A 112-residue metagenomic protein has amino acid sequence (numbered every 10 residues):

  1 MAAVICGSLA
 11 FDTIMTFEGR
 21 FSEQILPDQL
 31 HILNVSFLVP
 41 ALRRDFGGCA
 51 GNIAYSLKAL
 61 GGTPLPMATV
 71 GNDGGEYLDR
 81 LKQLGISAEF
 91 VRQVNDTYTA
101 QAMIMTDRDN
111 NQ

Functional and structural regions predicted by a protein language model:
M1, T99-Q101: Change "...and in nucleic-acid phosphodiester-cleaving endonucleases..." to "...and in nucleic-acid processing enzymes
M1-L65, E76: Glycine-rich phosphate/adenosyl-contacting loop at the front of the ribokinase-like
A10, G71, R108: Short, glycine/serine-rich, charged loops/turns that create anion-binding and catalytic segments at active sites
D12, D73, T97, Q112: Flexible, glycine-rich phosphate/dinucleotide-binding loops and adjacent beta-alpha linkers at cofactor/substrate
M67-N72, E89-T99: Beta-strand->loop->alpha-helix junctions that form or flank phosphate-binding loops in nucleotide-handling enzymes
N72-L84, E89, I104-T106: Active-site-proximal loop->helix
E89-V94, A102-Q112: Conserved phosphate-binding/catalytic loop of the ribokinase/pfkB sugar-kinase fold
